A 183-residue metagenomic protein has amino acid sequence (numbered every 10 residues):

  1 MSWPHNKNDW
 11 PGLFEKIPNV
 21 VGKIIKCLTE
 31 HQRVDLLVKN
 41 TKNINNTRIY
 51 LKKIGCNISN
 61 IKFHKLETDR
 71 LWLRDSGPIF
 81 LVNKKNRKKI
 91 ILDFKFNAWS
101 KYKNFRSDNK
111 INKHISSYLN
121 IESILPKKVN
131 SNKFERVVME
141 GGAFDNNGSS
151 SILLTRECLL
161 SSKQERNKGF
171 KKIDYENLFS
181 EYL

Functional and structural regions predicted by a protein language model:
S2-L183: The feature marks the mature, well-folded catalytic cores of soluble enzymes
